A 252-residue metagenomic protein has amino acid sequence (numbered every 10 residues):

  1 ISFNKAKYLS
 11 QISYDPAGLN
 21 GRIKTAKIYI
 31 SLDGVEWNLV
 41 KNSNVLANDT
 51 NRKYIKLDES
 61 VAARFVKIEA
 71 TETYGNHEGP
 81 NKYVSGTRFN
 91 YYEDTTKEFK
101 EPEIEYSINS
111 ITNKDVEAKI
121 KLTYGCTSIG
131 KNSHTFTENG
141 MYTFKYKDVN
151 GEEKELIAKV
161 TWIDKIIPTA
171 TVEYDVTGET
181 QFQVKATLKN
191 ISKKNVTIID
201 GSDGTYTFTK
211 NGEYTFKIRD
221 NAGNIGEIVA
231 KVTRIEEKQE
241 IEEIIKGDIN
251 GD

Functional and structural regions predicted by a protein language model:
I1-K41, D49-K97: Aromatic, loop-rich ligand-recognition surfaces of beta-strand-rich domains
V40-V45, T127-H134, N195-Y206: Extracellular beta-sheet repeat scaffolds used for adhesion and glycan interaction
E59-A62, H134-N139, Y206-G212: Surface-exposed, short loops/turns at beta-strand junctions within beta-sandwich domains
Y92-D94, E98, A158-P168, A230-E242: Flexible, low-complexity linkers/stalks enriched in Thr/Pro that connect modular domains
Y106-V116, Y174-V184: Short, solvent-exposed loop/linker segments at the N-terminal edge of repeated beta-sheet extracellular domains
N113, L122-I129, Q181, L188-I198: Extracellular acidic loop/turn motifs
A118-L122, E138-E152, L156, A186-L188 (+1 more regions): Append "Rare intracellular matches occur via the same short Y/T/C beta-strand/loop motifs
D164, I244-D252: Acidic, divalent-cation-chelating loop motifs in proteins
